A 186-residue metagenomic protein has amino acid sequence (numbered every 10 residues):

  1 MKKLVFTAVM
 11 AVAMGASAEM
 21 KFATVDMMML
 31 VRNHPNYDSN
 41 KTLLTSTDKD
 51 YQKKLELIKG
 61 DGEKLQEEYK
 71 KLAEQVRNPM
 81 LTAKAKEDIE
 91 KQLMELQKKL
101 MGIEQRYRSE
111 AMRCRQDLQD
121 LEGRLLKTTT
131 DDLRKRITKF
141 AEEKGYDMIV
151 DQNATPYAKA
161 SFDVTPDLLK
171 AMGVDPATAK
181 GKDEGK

Functional and structural regions predicted by a protein language model:
M1-L4: Positively charged n-region of N-terminal signal peptides that target proteins for export
F6-S17: Hydrophobic h-region of N-terminal signal peptides that target proteins for export in Gram-negative bacteria
E19-K186: Amphipathic, charged alpha-helical segments and their helix-to-coil junctions in extracytoplasmic/peripheral assemblies
